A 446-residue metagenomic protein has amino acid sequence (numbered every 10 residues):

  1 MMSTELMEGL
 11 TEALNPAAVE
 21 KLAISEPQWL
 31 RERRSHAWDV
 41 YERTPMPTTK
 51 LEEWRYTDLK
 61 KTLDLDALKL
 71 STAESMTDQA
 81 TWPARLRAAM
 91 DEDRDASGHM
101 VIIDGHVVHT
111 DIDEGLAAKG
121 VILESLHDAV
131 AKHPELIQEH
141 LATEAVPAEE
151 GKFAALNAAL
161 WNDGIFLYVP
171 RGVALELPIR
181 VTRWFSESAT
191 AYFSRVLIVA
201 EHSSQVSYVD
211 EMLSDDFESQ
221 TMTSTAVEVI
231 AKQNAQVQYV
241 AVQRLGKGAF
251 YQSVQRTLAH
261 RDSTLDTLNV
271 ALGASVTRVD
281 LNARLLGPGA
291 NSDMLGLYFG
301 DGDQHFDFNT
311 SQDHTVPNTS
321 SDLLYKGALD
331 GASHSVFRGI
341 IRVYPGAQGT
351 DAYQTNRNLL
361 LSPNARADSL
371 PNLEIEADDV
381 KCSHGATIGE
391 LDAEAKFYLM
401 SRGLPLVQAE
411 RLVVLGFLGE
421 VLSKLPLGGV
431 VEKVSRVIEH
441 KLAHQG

Functional and structural regions predicted by a protein language model:
M2-A155, L324, L329-D330: N-terminal amphipathic, basic helical "cap/leader" segment at the start of enzyme domains
K119-I122, L126-L404, L418, L422-G446: Conserved beta-strand/loop scaffold segments within soluble protein domains that form the structured core and edges
